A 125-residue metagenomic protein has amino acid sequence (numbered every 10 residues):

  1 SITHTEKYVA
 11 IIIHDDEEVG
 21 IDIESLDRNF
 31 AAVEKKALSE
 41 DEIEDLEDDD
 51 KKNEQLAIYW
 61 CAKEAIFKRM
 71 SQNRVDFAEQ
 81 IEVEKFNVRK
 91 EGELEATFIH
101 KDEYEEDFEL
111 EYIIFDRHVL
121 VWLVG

Functional and structural regions predicted by a protein language model:
S1-G125: Core catalytic alpha/beta fold that binds nucleotide/phospho-ligands
